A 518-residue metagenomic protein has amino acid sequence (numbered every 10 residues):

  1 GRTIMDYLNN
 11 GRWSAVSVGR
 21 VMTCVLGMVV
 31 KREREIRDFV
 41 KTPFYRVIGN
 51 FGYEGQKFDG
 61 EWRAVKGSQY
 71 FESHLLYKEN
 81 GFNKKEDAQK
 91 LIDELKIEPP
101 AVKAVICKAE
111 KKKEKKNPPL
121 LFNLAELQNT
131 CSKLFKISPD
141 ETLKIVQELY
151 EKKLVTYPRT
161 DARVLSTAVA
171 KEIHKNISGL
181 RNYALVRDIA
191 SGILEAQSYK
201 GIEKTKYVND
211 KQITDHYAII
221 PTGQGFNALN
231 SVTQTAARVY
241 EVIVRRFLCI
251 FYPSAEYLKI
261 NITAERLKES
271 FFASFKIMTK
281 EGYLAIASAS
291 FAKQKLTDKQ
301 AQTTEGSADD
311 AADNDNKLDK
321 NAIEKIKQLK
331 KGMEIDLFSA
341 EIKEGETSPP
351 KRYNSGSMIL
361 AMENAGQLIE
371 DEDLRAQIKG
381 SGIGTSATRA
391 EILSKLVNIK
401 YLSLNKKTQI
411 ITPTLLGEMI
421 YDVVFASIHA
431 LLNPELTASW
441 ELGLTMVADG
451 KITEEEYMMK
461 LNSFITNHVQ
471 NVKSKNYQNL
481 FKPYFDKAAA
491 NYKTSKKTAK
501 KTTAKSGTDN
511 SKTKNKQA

Functional and structural regions predicted by a protein language model:
G1-A101, C107, T214-I277, F485 (+2 more regions): Phosphate-backbone binding and catalysis cores of DNA-processing enzymes
G11, V164-N176, A236, S274-G282 (+1 more regions): Short secondary-structure boundary/capping segments
G19, P43, S274-I286, S290 (+3 more regions): Glycine-centered small-residue hotspots that permit tight backbone geometry or close packing
T23, A292-L296: Hydrophobic, well-ordered secondary-structure scaffolds
Y70-E72, G282-I286, D422-F425: A short, polar/proline- and glycine-enriched secondary-structure boundary/capping micro-motif
F82-E241, F247-F251, A255-K259, T297-L444 (+2 more regions): Structured DNA-binding interfaces in DNA transaction proteins
P158, K200, A255-K259, T263-L267 (+2 more regions): GHKL-family ATPase ATP-binding module
A430-K500: Non-catalytic DNA-recognition/assembly elements of restriction-modification systems
